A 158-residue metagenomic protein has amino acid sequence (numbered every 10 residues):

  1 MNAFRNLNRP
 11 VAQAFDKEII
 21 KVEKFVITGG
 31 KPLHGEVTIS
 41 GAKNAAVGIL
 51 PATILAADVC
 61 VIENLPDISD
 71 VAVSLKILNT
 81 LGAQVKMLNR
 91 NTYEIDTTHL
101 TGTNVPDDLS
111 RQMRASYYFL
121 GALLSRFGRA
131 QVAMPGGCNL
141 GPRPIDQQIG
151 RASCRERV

Functional and structural regions predicted by a protein language model:
M1-R157: Structural preference for solvent-exposed beta-strand-turn elements and adjacent flexible terminal/loop segments within
